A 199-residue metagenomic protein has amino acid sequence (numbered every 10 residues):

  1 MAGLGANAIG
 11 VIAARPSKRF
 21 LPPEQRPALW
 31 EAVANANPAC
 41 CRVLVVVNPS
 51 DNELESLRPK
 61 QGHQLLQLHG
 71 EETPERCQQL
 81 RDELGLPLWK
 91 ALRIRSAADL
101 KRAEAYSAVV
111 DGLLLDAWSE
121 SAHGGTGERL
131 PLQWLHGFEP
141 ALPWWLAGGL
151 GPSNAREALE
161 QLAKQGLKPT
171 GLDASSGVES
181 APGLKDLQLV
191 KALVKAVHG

Functional and structural regions predicted by a protein language model:
A2-G199: Conserved N-terminal beta1-alpha1 strand-loop-helix module at the mouth
